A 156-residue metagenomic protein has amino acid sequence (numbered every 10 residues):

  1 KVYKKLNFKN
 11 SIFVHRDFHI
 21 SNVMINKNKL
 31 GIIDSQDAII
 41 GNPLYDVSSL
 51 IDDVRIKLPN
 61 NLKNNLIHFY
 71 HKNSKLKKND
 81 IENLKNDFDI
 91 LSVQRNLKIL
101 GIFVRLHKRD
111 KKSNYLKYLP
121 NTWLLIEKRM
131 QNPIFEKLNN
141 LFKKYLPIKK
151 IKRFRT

Functional and structural regions predicted by a protein language model:
K1-H15, M24-N26, G31-I32, I90 (+1 more regions): ATP-dependent phospho-/nucleotidyl transfer catalytic cores
K1-K4, K27, N61-H68, K72 (+4 more regions): Replace "anionic and nucleotidyl ligands
F18: Hydrophobic HxD+1 residue recognition
V23, I40-N42: Conserved protein kinase catalytic core
D34-A38: Activation of the activation-loop gatekeeper triad in protein kinase-fold domains
P43-K78, I90-D110, T122-R129: Active-site activation/catalytic loop segments of kinase-like enzymes and analogous catalytic loops in related
K78-N86: Histidine/acidic-rich helix-loop-helix segments that form or flank divalent-metal centers in metalloenzyme catalytic
G101-T156: ATP/Mg2+ or Mg2+-diphosphate-binding catalytic cores that bind nucleotide phosphates or diphosphates via glycine-rich
